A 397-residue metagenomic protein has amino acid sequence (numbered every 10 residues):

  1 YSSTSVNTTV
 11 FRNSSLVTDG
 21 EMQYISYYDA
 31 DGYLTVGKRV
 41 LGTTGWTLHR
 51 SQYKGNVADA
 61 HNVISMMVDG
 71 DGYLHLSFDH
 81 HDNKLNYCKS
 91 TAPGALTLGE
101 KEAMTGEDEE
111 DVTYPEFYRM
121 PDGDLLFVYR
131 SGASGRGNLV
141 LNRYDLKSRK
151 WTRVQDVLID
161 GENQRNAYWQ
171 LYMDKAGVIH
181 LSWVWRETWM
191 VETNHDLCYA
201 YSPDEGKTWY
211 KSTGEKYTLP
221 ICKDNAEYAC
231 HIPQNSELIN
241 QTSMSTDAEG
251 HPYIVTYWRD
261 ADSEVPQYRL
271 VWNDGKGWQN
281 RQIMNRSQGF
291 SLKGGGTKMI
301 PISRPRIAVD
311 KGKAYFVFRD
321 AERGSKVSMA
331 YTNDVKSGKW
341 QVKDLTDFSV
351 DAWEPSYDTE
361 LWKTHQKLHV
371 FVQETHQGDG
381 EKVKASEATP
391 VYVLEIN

Functional and structural regions predicted by a protein language model:
Y1-N397: Extracellular, repeat-based ectodomains that mediate carbohydrate processing or recognition
